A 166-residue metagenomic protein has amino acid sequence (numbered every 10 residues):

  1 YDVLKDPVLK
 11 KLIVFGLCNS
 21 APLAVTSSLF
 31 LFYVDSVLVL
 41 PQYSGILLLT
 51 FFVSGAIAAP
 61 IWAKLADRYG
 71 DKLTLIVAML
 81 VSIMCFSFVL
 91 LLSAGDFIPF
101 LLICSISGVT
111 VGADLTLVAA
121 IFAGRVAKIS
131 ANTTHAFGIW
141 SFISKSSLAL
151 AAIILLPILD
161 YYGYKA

Functional and structural regions predicted by a protein language model:
Y1-A166: Membrane-embedded alpha-helical bundles of multi-pass transporters/translocases, especially carrier/permease families
